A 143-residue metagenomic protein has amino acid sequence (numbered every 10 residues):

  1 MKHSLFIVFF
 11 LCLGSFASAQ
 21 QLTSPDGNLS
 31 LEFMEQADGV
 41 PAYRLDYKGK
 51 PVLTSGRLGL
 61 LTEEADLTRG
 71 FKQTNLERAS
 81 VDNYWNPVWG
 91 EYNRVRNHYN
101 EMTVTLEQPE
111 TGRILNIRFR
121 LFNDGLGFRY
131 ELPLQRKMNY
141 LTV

Functional and structural regions predicted by a protein language model:
S4-G14: Sec-dependent N-terminal signal peptides
S15-A19: Sec/Tat signal peptide C-region and signal peptidase I cleavage site
Q21-V143: N-terminal accessory beta-strand-rich subdomains and adjacent acidic, glycine-rich linkers that precede catalytic cores
